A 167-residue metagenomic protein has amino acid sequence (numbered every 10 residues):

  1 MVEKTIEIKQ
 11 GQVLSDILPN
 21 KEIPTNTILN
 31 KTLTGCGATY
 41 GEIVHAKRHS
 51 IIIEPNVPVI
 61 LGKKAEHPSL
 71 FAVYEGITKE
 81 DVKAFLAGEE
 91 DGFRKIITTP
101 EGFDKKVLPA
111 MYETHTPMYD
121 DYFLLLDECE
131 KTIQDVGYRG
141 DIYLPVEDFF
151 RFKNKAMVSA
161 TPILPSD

Functional and structural regions predicted by a protein language model:
M1-P24: Pre-Walker A adenine-sensing motif
E22-N30, R48-H49, R94, N154: Pre-Walker A (Motif I) flank of P-loop NTPase domains
T32-T39, G140-Y143, S159: Helicase motor interdomain insertion/brace
T34, A38-G76, P100-G102, P162-S166: Conserved Walker A/P-loop ATP-binding site and its immediately adjacent core in helicase/helicase-like ATPase domains
P55, D127-E130, S159-P162: Conserved H-loop
P68-E113: Inter-Walker segment of RecA-like/P-loop motor cores
P100-F103, M111-A156: SF2 helicase catalytic motif II
